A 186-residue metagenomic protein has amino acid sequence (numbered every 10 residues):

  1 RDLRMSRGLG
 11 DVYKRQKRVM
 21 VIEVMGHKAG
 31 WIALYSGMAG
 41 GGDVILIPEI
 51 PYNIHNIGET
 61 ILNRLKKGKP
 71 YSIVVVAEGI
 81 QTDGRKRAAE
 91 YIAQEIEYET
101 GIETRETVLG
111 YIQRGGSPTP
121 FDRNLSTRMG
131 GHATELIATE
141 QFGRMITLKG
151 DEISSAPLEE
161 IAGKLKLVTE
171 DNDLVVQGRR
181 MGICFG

Functional and structural regions predicted by a protein language model:
D2-Y13: Single conserved hydrophobic/aromatic residue that forms the stacking wall/gate of nucleotide- or nucleobase-binding
G8, G68, R180-C184: Glycine-centered secondary-structure boundary/capping sites
Q16: Glycine-rich NAD(P)-binding loop of Rossmann-like domains
V19-E135, Q141, T147: Glycine-rich phosphate/diphosphate-binding loops and the adjacent beta-loop-alpha structural elements that coordinate
I146-G186: Phosphate-binding loop/pocket of nucleotide- and phosphate-handling active sites
